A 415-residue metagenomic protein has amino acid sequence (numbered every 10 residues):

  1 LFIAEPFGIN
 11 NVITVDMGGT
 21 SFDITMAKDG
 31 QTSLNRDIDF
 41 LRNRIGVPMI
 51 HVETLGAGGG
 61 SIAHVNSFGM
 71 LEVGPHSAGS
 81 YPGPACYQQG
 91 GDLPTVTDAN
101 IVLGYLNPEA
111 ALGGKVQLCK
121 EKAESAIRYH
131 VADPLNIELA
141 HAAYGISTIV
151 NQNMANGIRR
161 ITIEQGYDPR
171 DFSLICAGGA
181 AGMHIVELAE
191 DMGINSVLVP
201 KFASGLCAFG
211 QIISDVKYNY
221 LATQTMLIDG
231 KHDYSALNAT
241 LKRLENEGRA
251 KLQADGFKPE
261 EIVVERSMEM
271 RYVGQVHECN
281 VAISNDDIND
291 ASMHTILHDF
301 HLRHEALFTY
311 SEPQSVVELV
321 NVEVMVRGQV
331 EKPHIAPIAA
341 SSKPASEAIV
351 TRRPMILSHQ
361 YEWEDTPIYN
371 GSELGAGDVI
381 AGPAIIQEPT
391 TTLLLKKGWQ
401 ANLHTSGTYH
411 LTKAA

Functional and structural regions predicted by a protein language model:
L1-V12, L34-I50, G60-I62, G157-G166 (+1 more regions): Conserved phosphate-binding catalytic cores of ATP/NTP-utilizing and phosphoryl-transfer enzymes
F7, G19, S67-F68, V73 (+6 more regions): C-terminal, non-catalytic interaction/recognition modules in large multi-subunit enzymes and RNPs
N10-T14, S21-V73, S80-P84, V199 (+2 more regions): Glycine/threonine-rich beta-strand-loop-alpha-helix active-site module that forms ligand/phosphate-binding
G91: OB-fold/S1-family RNA-binding modules
